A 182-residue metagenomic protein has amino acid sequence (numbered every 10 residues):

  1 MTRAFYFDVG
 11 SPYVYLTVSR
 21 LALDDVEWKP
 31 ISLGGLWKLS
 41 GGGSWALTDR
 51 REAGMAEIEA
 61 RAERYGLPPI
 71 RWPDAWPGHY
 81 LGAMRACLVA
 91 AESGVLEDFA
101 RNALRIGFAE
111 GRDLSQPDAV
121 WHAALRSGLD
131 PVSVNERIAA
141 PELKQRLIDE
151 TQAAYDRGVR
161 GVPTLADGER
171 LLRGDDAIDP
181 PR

Functional and structural regions predicted by a protein language model:
R3-D24, R105-R182: C-terminal cap of thioredoxin/glutaredoxin-like
V9-G107: Structural alpha/beta surface segment adjacent to cysteine/selenocysteine redox centers across thiol/disulfide enzymes
